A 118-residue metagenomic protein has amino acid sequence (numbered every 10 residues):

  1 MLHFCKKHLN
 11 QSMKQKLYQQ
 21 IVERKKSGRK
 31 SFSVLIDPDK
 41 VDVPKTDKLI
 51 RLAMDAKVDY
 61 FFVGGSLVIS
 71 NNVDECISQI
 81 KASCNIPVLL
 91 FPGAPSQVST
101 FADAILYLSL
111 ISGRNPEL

Functional and structural regions predicted by a protein language model:
C5-I36: N-terminal amphipathic alpha-helix/helix-capping segment at the start of soluble metabolic enzymes
Q15, I21-E23, L35, V73 (+4 more regions): Domain-level signal for soluble alpha/beta catalytic cores
S27-V34, I80-P92: Short beta-strand/loop segments at the ligand-binding rim of alpha/beta enzyme cores
K30-T46, A94: Active-site mouth loops of central-metabolism enzymes
F32-I36, F61-V63, V88-L90, I105-Y107: Hydrophobic faces of well-ordered beta-strands that scaffold small-molecule active sites in alpha/beta enzyme cores
L49-L52, V58-G64, I69-I77, P87-V88: Metallocofactor- and cofactor-centric catalytic cores in central/energy metabolism, strongly enriched
L67-A82, A94-T100, A104, S112-L118: Active-site-adjacent beta->alpha loops and helix N-cap segments on the catalytic face of soluble alpha/beta enzymes
